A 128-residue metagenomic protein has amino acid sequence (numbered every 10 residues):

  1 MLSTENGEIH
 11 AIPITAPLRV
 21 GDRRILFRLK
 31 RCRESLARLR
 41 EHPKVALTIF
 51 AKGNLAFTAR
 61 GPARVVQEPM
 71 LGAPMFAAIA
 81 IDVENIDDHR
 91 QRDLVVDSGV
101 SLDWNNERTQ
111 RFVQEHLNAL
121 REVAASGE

Functional and structural regions predicted by a protein language model:
M1-G7, V45-T48: A short, Trp-centered hydrophobic/proline-enriched beta-strand micro-motif
I9-T15: A positional/architectural concept
T15-N54: A short mixed-secondary-structure module that forms the rim of ligand-binding clefts
R24, K44-A46, T58-R60, F76-A80: Broad gene-expression machinery/nucleic-acid interaction feature
R33-A37, L55-F57, I86-L94: Short, surface-exposed beta-strand/loop "edge" segments at domain boundaries and coil↔beta transitions
E41-P43, G61-P62, V95-D97: "Short basic amphipathic alpha-helical interaction patches in structured regions
T58-M70, E84: Short beta-strand and beta-hairpin "edge-sheet" elements
L71-E128: C-terminal edge-of-domain segments
